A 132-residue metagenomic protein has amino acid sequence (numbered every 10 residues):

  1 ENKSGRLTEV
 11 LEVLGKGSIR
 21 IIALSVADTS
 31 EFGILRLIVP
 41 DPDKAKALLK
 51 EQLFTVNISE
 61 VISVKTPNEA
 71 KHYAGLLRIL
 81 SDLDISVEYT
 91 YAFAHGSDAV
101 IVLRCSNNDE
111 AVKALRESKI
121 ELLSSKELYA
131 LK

Functional and structural regions predicted by a protein language model:
E1-K132: A conserved regulatory-domain signal marking ACT and ACT-like small-molecule sensing domains and adjacent regulatory
